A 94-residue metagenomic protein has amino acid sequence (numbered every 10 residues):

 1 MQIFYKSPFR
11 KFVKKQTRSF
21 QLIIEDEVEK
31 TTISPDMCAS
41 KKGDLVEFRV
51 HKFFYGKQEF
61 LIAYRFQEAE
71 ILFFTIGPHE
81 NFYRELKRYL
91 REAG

Functional and structural regions predicted by a protein language model:
M1, R49-H51, I62: Residue-level detector of beta-strand structural context in well-folded domains
M1-E27: Arg/Lys-rich, positively charged N-terminal/basic patches that mediate binding to nucleic acids
K11, K30, N81: Active-site micro-motifs of SAM-dependent methyltransferase domains
E29-G56: A short, surface-exposed loop/turn module that caps and links secondary-structure elements
Y55-L61, R65-G94: Enriched for short, Lys/Arg-rich terminal
